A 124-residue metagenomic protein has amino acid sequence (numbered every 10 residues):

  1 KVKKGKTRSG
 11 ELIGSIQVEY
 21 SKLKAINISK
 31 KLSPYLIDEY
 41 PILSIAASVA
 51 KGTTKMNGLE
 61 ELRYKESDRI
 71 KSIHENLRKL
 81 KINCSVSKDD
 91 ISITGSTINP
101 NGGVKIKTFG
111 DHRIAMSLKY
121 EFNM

Functional and structural regions predicted by a protein language model:
K1-M124: Short, structured segments at the rim of ligand-binding sites
